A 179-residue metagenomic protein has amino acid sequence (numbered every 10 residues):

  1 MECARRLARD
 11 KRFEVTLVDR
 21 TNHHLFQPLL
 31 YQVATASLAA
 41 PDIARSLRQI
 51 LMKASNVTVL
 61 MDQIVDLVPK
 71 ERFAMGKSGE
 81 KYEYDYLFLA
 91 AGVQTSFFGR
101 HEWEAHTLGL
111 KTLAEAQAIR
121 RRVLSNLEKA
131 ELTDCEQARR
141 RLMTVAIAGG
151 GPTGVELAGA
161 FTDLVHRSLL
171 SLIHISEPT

Functional and structural regions predicted by a protein language model:
M1-L60, V65, V145-A146, P152-S176: Beta1-alpha1 glycine-rich phosphate/pyrophosphate-binding loop at the start of Rossmann-like nucleotide-binding domains
V57-A148, L164-L169, I173-H174: FAD-binding core/adjacent interface of flavoenzyme oxidoreductases
